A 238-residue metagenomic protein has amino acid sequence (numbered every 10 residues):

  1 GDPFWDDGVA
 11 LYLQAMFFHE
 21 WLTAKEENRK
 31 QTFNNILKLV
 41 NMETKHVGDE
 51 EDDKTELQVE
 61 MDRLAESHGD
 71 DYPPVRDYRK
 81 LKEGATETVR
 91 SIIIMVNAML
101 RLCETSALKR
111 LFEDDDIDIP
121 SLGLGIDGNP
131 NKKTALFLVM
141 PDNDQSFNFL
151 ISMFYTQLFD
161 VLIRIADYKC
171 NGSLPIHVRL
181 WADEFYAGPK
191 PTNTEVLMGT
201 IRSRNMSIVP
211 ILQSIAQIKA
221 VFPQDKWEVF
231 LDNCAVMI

Functional and structural regions predicted by a protein language model:
G1-M206, A216: P-loop NTPase motor domains
M198-I238: Conserved ATP-driven motor cores of ASCE-family P-loop NTPases powering translocation/secretion/packaging/pilus
